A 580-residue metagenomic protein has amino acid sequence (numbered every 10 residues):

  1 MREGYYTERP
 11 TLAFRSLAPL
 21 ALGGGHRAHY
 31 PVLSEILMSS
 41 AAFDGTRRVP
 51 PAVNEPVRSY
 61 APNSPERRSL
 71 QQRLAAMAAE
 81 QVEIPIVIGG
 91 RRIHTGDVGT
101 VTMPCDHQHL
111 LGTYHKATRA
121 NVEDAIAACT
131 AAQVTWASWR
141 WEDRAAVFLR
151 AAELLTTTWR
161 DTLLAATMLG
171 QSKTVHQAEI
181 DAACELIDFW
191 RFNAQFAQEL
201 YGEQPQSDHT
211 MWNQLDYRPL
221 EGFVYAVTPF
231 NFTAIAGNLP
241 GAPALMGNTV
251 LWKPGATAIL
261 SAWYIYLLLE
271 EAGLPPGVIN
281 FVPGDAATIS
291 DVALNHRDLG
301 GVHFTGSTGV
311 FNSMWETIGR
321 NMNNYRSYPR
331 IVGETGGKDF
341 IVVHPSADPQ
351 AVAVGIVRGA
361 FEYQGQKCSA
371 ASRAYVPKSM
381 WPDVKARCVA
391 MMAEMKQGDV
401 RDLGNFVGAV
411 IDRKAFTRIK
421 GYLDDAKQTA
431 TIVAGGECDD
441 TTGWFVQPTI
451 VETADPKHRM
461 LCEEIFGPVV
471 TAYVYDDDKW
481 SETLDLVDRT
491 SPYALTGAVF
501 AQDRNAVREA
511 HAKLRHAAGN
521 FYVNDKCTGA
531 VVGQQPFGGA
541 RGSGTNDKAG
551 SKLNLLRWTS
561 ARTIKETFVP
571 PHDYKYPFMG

Functional and structural regions predicted by a protein language model:
R2-E8: Extreme N-terminal basic, low-complexity initiation segments that serve as generic localization/processing leaders
T11-G25, H29-S39: N-terminal mitochondrial targeting presequence
Y30-L111: Hydrophobic face of amphipathic alpha-helices that form TPR/SEL1-like repeat modules and related alpha-solenoid
L33-V49, E55-S59, C105-Y114, A131 (+8 more regions): Conserved C-terminal structural/oligomerization subdomain of aldehyde/semialdehyde dehydrogenase
T95-G96, T100-T102, H107-Y201, L484 (+1 more regions): Glycine-rich loop-to-alpha-helix module at the N-terminal edge of alpha/beta enzyme cores
Q108, R144, T167, G247 (+8 more regions): Residue-level signal for inorganic ion chemistry
M168, I187, A197-A351, G404 (+1 more regions): Rossmann-like NAD(P) dinucleotide-binding subdomain of oxidoreductase/dehydrogenase enzymes
L268-G273, N295-R297, G301, G309-P456 (+5 more regions): ALDH superfamily catalytic-core signature
